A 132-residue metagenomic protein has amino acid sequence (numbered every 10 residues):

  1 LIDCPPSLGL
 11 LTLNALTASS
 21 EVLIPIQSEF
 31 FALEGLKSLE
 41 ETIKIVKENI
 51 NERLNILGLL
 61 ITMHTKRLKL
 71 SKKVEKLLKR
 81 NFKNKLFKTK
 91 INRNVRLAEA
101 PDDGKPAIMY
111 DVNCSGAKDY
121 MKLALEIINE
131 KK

Functional and structural regions predicted by a protein language model:
I2-V95: Conserved catalytic-core segment of NTP-binding enzymes
L10, L97, E126-N129: A very general structural signal that marks isolated residues within well-ordered alpha-helical segments
I50, K69-L70, G104-I108, A124-E126: A general structural signal for short secondary-structure boundary/capping elements
N92, A98, I108: Nucleotide phosphate-binding site architecture
P101-D119: C-terminal boundary of histidine-terminating zinc-finger modules
N113-K132: Histidine-centered active-site loop/cap adjacent to the catalytic His in serine esterases/O-acetyl transfer systems
